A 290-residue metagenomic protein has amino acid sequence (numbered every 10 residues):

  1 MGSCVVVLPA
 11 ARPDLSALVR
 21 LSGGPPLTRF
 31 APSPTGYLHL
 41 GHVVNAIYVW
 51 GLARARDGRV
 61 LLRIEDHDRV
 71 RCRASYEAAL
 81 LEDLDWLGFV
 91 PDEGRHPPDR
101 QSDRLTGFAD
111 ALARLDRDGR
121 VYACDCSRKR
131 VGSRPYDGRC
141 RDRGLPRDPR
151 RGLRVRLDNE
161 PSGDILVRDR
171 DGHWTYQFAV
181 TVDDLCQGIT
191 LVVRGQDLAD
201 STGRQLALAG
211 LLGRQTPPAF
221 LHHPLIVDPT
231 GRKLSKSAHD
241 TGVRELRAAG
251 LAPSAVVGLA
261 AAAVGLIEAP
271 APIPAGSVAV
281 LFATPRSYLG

Functional and structural regions predicted by a protein language model:
M1-Y37, V60, L87, V155-D158 (+1 more regions): Non-catalytic terminal extensions that flank enzyme cores
C4-D137, D197-Q215: N-terminal Rossmann-like or analogous alpha/beta NTP/dinucleotide-binding catalytic cores that position adenine
A53-R59, Q187-G188, G213-R214, V264-A271: Short helix-capping/linker segments at secondary-structure and domain boundaries
D92-R95, P217-F220, S254, E268-I273: Short, surface-exposed acidic
H96-R100, R214-P218, P229-R232, A255-A263: Low-complexity, flexible helical/coil segments
A113-R117, L185, R247, A261: Alpha-helix boundary recognition
A123-R247: Active-site cores that bind ATP or allylic diphosphates and position pyrophosphate for catalysis
